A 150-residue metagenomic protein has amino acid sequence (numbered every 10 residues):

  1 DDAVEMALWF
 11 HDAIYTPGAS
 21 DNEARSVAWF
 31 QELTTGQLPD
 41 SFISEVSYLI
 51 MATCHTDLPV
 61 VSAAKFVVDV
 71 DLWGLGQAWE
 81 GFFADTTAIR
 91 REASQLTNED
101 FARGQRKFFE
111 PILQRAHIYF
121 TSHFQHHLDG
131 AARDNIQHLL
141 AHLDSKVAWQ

Functional and structural regions predicted by a protein language model:
D1-D2, V61: Residue-level detector of transmembrane insertion/anchoring sites
D2-P17, S26, S47-C54: His-Asp-centered metal-binding catalytic motifs of divalent-metal-dependent phosphohydrolases/nucleases
V4, E23-F30, F82-E92: Short alpha-helical "patches" and their helix-cap loops
F10, L38, H55-Q150: Divalent metal-dependent phosphate-bond-processing catalytic cores, especially two-metal-ion Mg2+/Mn2+ enzymes that act
S20: Glycine-rich active-site/cofactor-binding loop and its immediate structural neighborhood
E23-P59: Histidine- and acidic-residue-rich, metal-dependent catalytic cores
